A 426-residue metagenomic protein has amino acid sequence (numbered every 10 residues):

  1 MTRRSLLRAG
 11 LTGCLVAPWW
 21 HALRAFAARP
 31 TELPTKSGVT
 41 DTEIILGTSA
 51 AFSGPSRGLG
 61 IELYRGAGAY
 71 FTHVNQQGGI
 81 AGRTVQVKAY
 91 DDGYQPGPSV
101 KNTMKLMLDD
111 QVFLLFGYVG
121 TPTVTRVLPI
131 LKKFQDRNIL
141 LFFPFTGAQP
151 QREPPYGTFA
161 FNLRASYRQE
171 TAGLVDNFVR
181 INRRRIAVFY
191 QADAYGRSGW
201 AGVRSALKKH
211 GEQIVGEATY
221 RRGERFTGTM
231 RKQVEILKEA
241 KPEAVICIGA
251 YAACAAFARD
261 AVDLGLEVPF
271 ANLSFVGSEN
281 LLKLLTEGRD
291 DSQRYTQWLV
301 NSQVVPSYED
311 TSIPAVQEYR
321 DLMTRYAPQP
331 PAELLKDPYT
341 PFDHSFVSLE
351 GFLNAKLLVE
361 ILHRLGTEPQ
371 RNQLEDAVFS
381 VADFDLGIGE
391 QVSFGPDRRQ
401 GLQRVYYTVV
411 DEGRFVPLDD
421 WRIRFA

Functional and structural regions predicted by a protein language model:
M1, W20-I45: C-terminal segment of N-terminal export signals and the immediately downstream linker at the start of the mature
S5-A27: N-terminal export signals
T31-P34, I45, G58-R65, T72 (+6 more regions): Beta-alpha junction/loop-to-helix N-cap segments that form part of ligand/metal-binding clefts
T42-G60, I186-F189: Short beta-strand segments enriched in small/hydrophobic residues
G47-T48, Q86-A89, F113-G117, L140-P144 (+5 more regions): Structural recognition of the beta-strand scaffold that forms the well-ordered cores of secreted hydrolase catalytic
G97-K101, Q149-P150, G157-G265, D310-P314: Extracellular/periplasmic Venus flytrap/periplasmic-binding protein
V262-G351, W421-F425: Extracellular/periplasmic periplasmic-binding protein-like sensory domains
P331-A355, V359-P417: Segments of small-molecule ligand-sensing domains
